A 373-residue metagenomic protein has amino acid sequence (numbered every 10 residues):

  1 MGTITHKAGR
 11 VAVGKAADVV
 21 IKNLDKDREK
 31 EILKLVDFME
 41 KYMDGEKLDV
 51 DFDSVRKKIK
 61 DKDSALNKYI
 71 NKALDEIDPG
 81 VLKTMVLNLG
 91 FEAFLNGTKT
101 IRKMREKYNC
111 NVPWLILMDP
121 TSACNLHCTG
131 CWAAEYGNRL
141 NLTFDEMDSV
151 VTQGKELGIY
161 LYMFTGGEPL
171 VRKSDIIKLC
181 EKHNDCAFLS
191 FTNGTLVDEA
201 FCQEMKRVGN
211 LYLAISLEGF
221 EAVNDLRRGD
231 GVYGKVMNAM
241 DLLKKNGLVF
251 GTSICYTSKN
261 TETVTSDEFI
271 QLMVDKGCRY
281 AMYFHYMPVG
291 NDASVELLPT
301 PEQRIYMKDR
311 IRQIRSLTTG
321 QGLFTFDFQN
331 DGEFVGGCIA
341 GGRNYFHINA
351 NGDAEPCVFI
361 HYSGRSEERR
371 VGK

Functional and structural regions predicted by a protein language model:
M1-K57, D225-G341, H347-E355, F359-G364: Radical SAM enzyme [4Fe-4S]-AdoMet core and its adjacent flexible, acidic and glycine-rich loops/tails across
L33-A200: Conserved alpha-helical substructure of the radical SAM core
P113, N210, R343: Conserved catalytic motifs of the protein kinase core domain
T121, T195, E218-F220, N351 (+1 more regions): Anionic group-transfer/hydrolysis microenvironments
A134-N138, F220-A222, P288-N291: A short, flexible beta-alpha/helix-coil linker loop
N138-L140, S363-S366: A short local loop/turn or secondary-structure capping micro-motif enriched for an aromatic residue
F144-F164, L170-H285: Radical SAM/AdoMet-radical enzyme domain recognition
E368-G372: Conserved small/polar residues in nucleotide/adenosyl-binding loops
